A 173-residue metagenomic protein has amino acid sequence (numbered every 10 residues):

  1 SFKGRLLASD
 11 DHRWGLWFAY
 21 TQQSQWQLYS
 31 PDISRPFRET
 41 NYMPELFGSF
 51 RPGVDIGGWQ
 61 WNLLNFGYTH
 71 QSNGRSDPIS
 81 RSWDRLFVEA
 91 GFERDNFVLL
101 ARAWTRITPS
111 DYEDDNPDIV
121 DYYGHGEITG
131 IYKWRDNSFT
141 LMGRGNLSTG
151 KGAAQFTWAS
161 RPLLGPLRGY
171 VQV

Functional and structural regions predicted by a protein language model:
L7-D136, L141-G150, V173: Outer-membrane pore/translocation modules
A153-V173: Predominantly the C-terminal beta-signal and adjacent terminal strand-loop region of outer-membrane beta-barrel
